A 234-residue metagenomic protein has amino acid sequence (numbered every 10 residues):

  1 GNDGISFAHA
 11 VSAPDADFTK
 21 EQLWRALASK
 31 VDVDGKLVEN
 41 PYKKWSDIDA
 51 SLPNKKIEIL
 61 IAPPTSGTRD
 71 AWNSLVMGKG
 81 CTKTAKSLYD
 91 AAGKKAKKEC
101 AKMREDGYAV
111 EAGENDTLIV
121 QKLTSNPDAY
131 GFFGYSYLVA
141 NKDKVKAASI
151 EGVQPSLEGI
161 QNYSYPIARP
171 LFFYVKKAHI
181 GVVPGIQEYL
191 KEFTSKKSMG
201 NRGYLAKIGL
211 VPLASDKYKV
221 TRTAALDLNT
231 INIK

Functional and structural regions predicted by a protein language model:
G1-K234: Flexible loop/hinge segments at secondary-structure junctions
